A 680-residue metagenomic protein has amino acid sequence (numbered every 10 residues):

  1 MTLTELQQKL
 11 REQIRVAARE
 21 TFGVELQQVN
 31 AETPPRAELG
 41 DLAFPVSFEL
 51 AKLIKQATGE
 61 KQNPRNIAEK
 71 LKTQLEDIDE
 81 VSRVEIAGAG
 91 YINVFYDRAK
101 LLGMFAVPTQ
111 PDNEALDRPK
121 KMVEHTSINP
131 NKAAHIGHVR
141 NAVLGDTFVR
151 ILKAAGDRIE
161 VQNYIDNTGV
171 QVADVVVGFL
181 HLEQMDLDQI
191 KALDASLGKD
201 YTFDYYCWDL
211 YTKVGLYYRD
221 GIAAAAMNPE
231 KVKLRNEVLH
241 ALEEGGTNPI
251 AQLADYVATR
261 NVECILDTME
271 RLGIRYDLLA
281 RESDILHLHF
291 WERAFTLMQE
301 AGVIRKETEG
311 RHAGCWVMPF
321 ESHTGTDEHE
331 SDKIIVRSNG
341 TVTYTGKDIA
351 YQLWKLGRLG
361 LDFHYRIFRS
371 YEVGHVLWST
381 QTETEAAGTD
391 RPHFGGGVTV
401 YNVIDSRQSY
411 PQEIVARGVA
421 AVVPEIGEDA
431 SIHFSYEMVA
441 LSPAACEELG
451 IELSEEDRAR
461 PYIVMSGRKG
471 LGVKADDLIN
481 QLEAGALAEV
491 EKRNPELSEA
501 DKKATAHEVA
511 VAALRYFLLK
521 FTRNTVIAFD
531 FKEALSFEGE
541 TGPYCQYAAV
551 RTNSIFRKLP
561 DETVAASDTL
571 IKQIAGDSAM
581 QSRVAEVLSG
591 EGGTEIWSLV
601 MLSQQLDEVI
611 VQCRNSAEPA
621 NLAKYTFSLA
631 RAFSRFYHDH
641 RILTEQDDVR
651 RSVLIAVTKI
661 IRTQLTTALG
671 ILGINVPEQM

Functional and structural regions predicted by a protein language model:
T2-L102, A115-M680: Non-catalytic interaction-recognition regions
G103-P108: Short, charged, solvent-exposed linker or helix-capping segments at domain edges/interfaces that act as flexible hinges
